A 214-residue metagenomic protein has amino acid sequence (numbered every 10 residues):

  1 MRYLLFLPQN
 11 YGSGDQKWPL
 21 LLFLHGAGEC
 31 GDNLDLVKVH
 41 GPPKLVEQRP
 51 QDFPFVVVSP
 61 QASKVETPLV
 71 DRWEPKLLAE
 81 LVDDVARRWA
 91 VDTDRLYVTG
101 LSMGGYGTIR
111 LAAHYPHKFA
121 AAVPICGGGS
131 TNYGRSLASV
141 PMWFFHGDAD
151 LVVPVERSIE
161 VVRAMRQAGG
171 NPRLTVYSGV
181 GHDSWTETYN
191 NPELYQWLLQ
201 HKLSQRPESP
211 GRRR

Functional and structural regions predicted by a protein language model:
M1-Y11, L20: A short loop-to-beta-strand scaffold at the N-terminal edge of the catalytic core in hydrolase folds
F6, V70, I125, P141-F145 (+1 more regions): C-terminal catalytic histidine-bearing segment of alpha/beta-hydrolase fold enzymes
Q9-Q16, V65-M103: Gly/Ser-rich "nucleophile elbow"/oxyanion-hole loop immediately N-terminal to the catalytic nucleophile in hydrolases
Q16-K17, G31-L36, L69-R72, R110-L111 (+4 more regions): Short, solvent-exposed loop/turn and secondary-structure capping segments
L20, L24-A79: Active-site machinery of serine-nucleophile hydrolases
V37-R49, L81, C126-R135, E156 (+1 more regions): Alpha-helical scaffolding within the catalytic cores of extracellular/periplasmic polymer-degrading hydrolases
F53-F55, L137-M142: Short, proline-enriched alpha-helix->beta-strand connector loops that line the catalytic pocket of alpha/beta-hydrolase
D83-R88, D94-A138: Primarily recognizes the serine-hydrolase "nucleophile elbow" in alpha/beta-hydrolase and SGNH/GDSL folds
